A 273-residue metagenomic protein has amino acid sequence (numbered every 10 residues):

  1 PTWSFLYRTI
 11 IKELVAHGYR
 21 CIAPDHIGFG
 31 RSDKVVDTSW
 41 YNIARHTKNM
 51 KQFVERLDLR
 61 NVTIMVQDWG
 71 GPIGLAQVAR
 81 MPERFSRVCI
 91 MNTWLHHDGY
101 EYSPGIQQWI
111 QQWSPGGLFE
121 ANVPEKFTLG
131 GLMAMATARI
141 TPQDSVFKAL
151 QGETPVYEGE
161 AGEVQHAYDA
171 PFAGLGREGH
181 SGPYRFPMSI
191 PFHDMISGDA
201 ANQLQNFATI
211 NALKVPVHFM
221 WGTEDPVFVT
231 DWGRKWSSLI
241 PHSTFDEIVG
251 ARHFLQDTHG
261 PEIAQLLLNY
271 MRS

Functional and structural regions predicted by a protein language model:
P1-R31: Conserved HGGG/HGGXW glycine-rich cap/lid loop of the alpha/beta-hydrolase fold
T2, D225, R252-L255: Glycosyltransferase donor-binding loop in the core domain
L6, F29-M65, W69-I240, E247: Flexible "cap/lid" subdomain of the alpha/beta-hydrolase fold that forms the substrate-access gate
I10, Q77, L266-Y270: Hydrophobic residues on the short alpha-helix immediately C-terminal to a glycine-rich phosphate/catalytic loop
E13, G174, L239-H242, S273: A short linear boundary/processing microfeature
A23-P24, V66, I90, Q256: Conserved SAM-binding loop
H242-S273: Catalytic active-site module of serine/aspartate enzymes centered on a nucleophile-bearing elbow/loop
